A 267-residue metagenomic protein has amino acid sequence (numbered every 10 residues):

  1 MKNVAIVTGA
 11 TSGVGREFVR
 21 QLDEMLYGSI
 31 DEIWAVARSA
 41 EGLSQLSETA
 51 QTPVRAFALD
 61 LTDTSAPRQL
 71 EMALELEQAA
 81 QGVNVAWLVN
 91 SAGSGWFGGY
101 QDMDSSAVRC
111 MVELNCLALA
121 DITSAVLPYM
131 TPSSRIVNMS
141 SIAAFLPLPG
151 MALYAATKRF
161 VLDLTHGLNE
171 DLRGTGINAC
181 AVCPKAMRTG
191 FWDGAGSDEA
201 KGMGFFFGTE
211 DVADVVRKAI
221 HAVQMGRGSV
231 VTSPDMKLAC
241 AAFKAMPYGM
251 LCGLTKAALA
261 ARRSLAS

Functional and structural regions predicted by a protein language model:
T11-S12: Conserved glycine-rich cofactor-binding loop
Y27-Q45: Conserved glycine-rich Rossmann-like NAD(P)H-binding loop of the short-chain dehydrogenase/reductase
S91-W96: Conserved NAD(P)H cofactor-binding loop of Rossmann-fold oxidoreductase domains
G99-R109: Substrate-binding pocket helix/loop in short-chain dehydrogenase/reductase
T123, T157: Active-site helix of classical SDR
S141: Residue(s) in the substrate-gating loop at a strand-loop-helix junction that position the organic substrate next
D171-M236: SDR active-site lid
